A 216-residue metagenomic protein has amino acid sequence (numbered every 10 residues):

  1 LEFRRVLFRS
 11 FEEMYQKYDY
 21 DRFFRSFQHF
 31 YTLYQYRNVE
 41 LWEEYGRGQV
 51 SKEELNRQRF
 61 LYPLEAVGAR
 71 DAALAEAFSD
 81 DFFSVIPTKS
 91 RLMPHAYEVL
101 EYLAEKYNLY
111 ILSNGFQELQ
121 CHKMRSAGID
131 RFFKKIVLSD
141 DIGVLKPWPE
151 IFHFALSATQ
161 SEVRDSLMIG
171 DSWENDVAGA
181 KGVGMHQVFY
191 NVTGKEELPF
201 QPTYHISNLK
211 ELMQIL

Functional and structural regions predicted by a protein language model:
R4-P94: N-terminal helical cap/lid subdomain that shapes the substrate entry/recognition surface in HAD-like hydrolases
E13, K17, V99-Y107: A short, Lys/Arg-enriched amphipathic alpha-helix followed by its capping loop at the start of a domain
T32, D80, E105-N108, V188: Intrinsically disordered, low-complexity segments enriched in small/polar residues
E40, R70, K106-L109, D130: A general structural signal for well-ordered secondary-structure junctions
Y97, E101, Y110-L216: Asp-based, Mg2+/Mn2+-dependent phosphohydrolase catalytic module
